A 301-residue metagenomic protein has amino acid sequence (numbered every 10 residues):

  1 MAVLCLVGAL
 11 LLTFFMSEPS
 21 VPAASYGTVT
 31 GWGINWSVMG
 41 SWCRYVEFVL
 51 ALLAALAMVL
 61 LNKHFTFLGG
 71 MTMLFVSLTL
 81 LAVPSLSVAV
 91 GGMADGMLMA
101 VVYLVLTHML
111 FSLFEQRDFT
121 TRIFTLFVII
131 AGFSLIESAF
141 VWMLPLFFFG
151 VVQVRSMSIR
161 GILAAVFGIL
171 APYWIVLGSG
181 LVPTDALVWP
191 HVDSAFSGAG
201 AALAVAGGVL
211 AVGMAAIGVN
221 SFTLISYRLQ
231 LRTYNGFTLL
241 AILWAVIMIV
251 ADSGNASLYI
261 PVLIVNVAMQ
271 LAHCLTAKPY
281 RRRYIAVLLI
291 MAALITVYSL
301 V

Functional and structural regions predicted by a protein language model:
V49-F65: Transmembrane-helix motifs of polytopic, lipid-linked glycan transferases
N62-V83, V101: Transmembrane-helix signature of polytopic, membrane-embedded enzymes that assemble or transfer cell-envelope glycans
S77-M97: Aromatic- and kink-enriched transmembrane "portal" helix at the membrane-lumen/periplasm boundary that abuts
L106-T121: Membrane-interface transmembrane helices that cradle and orient dolichyl/undecaprenyl
R122-I136, A245-I249: Membrane-interface alpha helices of multi-pass inner-membrane proteins
W142-Q153, L263-M269: Hydrophobic transmembrane alpha-helices of multi-pass, membrane-embedded glycosylation machinery
I159-G178: Hydrophobic alpha-helical membrane-interfacial segments at the cytosolic entry of transmembrane helices
F222-P279: Membrane-water interface signatures at transmembrane helix termini and the short loops that connect adjacent helices
